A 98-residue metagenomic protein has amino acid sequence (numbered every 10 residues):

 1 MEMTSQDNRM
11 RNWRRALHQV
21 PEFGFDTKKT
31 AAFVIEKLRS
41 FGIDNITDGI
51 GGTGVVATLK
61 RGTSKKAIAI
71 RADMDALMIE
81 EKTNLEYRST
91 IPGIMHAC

Functional and structural regions predicted by a protein language model:
M1-A97: Acidic/His- and Gly-rich active-site-bordering loop/insert found across diverse amide/peptide-bond hydrolases
